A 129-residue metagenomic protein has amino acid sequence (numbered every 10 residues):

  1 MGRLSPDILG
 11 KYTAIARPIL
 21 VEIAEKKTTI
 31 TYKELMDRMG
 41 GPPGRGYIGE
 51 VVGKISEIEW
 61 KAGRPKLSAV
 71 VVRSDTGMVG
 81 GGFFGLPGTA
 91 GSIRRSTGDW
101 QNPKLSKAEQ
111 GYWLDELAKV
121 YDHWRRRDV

Functional and structural regions predicted by a protein language model:
G2-I15, V21-V129: Nucleic acid-binding interface residues in structured DNA/RNA-binding domains, emphasizing the DNA-engaging scaffolds
